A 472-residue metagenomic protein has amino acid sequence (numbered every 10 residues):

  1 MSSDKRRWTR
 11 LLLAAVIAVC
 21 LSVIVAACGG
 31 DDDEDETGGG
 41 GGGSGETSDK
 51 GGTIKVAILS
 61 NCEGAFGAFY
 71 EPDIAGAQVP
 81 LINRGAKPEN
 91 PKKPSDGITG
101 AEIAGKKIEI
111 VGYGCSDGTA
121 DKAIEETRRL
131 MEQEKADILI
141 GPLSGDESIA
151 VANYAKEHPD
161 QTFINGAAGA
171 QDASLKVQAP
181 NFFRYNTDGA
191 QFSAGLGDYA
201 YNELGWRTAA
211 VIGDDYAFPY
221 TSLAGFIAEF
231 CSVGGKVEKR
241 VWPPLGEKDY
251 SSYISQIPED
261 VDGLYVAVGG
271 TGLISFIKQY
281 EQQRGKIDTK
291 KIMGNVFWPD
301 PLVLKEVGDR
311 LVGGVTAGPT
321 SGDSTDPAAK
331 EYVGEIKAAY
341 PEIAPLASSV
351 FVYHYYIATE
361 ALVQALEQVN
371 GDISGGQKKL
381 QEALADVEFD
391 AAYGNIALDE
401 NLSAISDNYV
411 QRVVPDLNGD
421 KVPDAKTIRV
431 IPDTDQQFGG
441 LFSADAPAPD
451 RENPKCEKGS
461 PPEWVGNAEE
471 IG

Functional and structural regions predicted by a protein language model:
S3-A15: Bacterial N-terminal signal peptides that target proteins for export
I24-A27: C-terminal motif of bacterial Sec signal peptides marking the signal peptidase cleavage site
D32-S44, A68-A75, K87-K176, Y185 (+2 more regions): Beta-alpha junction/loop-to-helix N-cap segments that form part of ligand/metal-binding clefts
G45-K50, A57-R84, P91, Y113-A120 (+3 more regions): Extracytoplasmic "Venus flytrap"
A136-W242, K248, Q282, D288-A317: Extracytoplasmic ligand/sensor domains, especially the bilobed periplasmic-binding protein
G145-Y154, D262-R284, A358-A361: Hydrophobic alpha-helical
A179, Y280-A358, E367-N370, L417-A425 (+2 more regions): Extracellular/periplasmic periplasmic-binding protein-like sensory domains
E367-E382: Short, charged, surface-exposed loops that flank catalytic or proteolytic processing sites
